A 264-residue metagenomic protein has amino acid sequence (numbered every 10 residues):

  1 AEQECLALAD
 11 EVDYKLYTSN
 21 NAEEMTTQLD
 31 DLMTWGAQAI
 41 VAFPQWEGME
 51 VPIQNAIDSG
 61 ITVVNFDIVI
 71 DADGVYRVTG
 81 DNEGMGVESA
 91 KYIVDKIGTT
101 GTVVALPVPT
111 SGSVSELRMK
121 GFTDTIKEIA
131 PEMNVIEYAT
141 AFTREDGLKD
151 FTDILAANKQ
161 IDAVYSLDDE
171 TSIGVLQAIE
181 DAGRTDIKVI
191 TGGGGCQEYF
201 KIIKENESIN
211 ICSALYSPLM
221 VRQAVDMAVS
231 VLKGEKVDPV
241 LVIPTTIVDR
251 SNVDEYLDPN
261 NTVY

Functional and structural regions predicted by a protein language model:
A1-L8, M85-S89, S113-M133, D146 (+4 more regions): Short, solvent-exposed amphipathic alpha-helices that sit in or adjacent to ligand/effector-binding or catalytic
E11-T34: Early extracytoplasmic/lumenal segment of secretory-pathway proteins
Y14-L16, A39-F43, T62-D67, R77-T79 (+5 more regions): Structural recognition of the beta-strand scaffold that forms the well-ordered cores of secreted hydrolase catalytic
L16-T18, I70-V94, A105-P109, E137 (+1 more regions): Short beta-strand elements at the ligand-binding edges of bilobed clamshell
M25, V78-V103, L117, E145-L148 (+3 more regions): Hydrophobic alpha-helical segments within soluble ligand-binding/sensing domains
T26-T34, Q38-D58, F122, I136 (+1 more regions): Hydrophobic alpha-helical
W46-G84, E88, T102, C196-S208 (+2 more regions): Flexible loop/hinge segments that line or gate small-molecule binding clefts
V114, T125-I129, Y216-Y264: Hinge/cleft segment of the Venus flytrap/periplasmic-binding protein
